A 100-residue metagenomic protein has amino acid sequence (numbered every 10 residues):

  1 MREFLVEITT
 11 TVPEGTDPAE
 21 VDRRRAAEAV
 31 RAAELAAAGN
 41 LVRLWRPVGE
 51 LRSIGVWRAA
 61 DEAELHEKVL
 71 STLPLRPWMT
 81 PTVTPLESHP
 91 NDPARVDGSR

Functional and structural regions predicted by a protein language model:
M1-R100: Conserved, structured core segments of small domains
